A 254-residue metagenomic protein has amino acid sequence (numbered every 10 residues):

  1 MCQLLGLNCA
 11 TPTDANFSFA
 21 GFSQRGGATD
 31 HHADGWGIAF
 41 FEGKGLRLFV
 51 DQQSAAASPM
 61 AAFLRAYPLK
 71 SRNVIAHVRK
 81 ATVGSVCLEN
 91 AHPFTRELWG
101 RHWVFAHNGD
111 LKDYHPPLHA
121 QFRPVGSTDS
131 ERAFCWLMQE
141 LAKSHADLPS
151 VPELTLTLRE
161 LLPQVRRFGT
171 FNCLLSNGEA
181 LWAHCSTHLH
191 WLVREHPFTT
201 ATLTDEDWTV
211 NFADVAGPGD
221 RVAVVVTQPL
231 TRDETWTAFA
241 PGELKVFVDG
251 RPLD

Functional and structural regions predicted by a protein language model:
M1-P59, V74, A201, E243-V246 (+1 more regions): Extreme N-terminus nucleophile/cap motif
C2, W103-D113: Conserved beta-strand-loop-short alpha-helix elements that form and flank the Mn2+/Mg2+-coordinating active site
Q52-L64, V78-G100, P117-A120: Short acidic (Asp/Glu) patches
L111, S176, G242: Glycine-rich phosphate/ribose-binding loops and adjacent secondary-structure elements that form binding surfaces
D113-H115, H119-S144: Glycine-rich phosphate-binding loop plus the immediately following alpha-helix
G126-D129, T187-V210: Gly/Ser/Thr-rich active-site loops/lids in small-molecule metabolic enzymes that frequently grip phosphoryl groups
D147-T187: Catalytic core of PPM/PP2C metal-dependent serine/threonine phosphatase domains
T200-E243: A conserved acidic, glycine/proline-rich C-terminal tail/linker
